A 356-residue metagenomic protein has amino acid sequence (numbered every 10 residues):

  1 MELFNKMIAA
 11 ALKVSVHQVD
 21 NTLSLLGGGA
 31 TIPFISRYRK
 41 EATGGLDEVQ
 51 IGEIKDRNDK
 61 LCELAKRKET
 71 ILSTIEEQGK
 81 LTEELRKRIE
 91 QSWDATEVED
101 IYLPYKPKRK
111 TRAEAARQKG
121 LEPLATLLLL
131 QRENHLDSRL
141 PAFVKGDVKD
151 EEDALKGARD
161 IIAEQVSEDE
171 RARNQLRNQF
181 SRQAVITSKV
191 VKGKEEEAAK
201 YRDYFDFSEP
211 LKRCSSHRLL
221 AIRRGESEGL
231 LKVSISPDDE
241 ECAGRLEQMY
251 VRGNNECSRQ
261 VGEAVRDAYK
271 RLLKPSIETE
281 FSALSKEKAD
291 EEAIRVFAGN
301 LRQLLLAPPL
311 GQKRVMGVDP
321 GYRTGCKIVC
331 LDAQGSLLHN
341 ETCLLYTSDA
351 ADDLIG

Functional and structural regions predicted by a protein language model:
M1-D20, G27: Generic start-of-chain signal for non-secretory N-termini
L3, V16-H17, T43, V49-K55 (+1 more regions): Charged, amphipathic alpha-helical regulatory modules used for macromolecular assembly or allosteric control
N5, I32, R112: Generic structural marker for isolated residues within well-ordered, non-membrane alpha-helices of soluble domains
H17-V19, L23-Y38, A42: N-terminal cofactor/phosphate-binding cores enriched in small/glycine residues, especially glycine-rich loops such as
F34, D47, T74: Core nucleic-acid recognition elements
Q50-E53, K60, L64-T74, Q78-M316 (+1 more regions): Duplex nucleic acid-engaging cores and interfaces of nucleic-acid transaction enzymes
Y346-G356: Single conserved hydrophobic/aromatic residue that forms the stacking wall/gate of nucleotide- or nucleobase-binding
